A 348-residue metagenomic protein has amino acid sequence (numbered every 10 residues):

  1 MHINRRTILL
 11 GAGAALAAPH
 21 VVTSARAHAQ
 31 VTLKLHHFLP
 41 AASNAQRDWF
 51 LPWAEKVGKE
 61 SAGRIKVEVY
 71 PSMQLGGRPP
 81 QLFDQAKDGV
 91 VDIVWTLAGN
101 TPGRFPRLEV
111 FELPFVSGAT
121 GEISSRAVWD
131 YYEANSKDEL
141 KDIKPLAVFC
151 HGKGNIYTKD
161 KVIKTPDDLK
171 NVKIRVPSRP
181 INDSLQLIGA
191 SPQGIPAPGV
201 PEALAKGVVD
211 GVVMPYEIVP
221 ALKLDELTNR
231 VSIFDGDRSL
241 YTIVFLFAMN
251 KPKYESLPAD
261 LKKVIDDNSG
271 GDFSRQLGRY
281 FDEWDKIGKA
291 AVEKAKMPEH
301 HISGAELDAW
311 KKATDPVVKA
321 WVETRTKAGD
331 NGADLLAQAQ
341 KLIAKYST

Functional and structural regions predicted by a protein language model:
H2-I3, T7-P19, R26-E122, N135-T348: N-terminal secretory/targeting leader peptides
Y132: Basic, amphipathic alpha-helical recognition segments used for DNA target recognition
